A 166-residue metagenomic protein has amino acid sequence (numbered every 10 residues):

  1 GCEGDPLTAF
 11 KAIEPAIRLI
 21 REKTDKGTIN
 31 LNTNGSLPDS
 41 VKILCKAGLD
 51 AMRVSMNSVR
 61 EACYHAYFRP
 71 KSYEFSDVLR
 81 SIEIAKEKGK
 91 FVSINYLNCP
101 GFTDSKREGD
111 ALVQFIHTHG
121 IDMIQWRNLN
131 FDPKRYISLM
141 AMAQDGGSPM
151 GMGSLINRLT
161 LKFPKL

Functional and structural regions predicted by a protein language model:
G1-C2, V92-L97, W126-N128: Short beta-strands and strand-loop turn motifs
G1-K11, R21-S40, K46-V78, D122-Q125: Core AdoMet radical
K11-D25, F75-K90, D145-K165: Alpha-helix-loop-beta-strand connector modules within alpha/beta enzyme cores
I20, L44, A85, F115-I116: Generic structural signal for hydrophobic
S36, V59, C99-G101, F131: Residue-level marker for beta-strand->alpha-helix junctions and adjacent short loops that shape enzyme
A47, K88, T118-H119: Structural motif
R69-K71, S81-E108: Conserved strand-turn element in the central/C-terminal portion of the radical SAM core barrel that lines
K106-L166: Auxiliary Fe-S-binding modules of radical SAM enzymes
